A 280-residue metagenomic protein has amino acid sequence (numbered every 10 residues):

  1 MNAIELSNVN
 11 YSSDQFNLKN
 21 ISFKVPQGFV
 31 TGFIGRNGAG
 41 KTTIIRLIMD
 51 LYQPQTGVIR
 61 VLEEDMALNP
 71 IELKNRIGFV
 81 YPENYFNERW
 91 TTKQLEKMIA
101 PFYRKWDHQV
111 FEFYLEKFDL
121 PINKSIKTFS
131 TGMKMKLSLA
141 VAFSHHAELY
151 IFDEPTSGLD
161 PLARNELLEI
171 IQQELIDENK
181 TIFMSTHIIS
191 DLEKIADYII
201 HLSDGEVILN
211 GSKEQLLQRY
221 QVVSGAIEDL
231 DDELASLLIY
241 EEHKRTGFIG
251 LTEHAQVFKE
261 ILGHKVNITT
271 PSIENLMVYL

Functional and structural regions predicted by a protein language model:
L6-V9, F16-P26, F33, G57: Conserved beta-strand
G35-G40: Walker A (P-loop) phosphate-binding loop of ABC-type ATPase nucleotide-binding domains
M49: Helix-to-loop junction immediately C-terminal to a conserved catalytic motif
G57-L68, E72-L73: Conserved ABC transporter NBD signature motif
F79-S138: ABC-family P-loop ATPase nucleotide-binding domains
Y150-E154: Catalytic Walker B motif of ABC-type/P-loop ATPase nucleotide-binding domains
L168-T252: ABC transporter nucleotide-binding domain
L238-L280: C-terminal coupling/interaction segments
